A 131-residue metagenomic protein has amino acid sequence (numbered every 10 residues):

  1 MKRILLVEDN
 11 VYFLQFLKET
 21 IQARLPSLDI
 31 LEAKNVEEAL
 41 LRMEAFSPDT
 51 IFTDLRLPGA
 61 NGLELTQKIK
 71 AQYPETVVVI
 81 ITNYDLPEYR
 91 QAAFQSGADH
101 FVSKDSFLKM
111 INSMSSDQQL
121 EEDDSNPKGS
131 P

Functional and structural regions predicted by a protein language model:
E8: Conserved acidic carboxylate
V11-L31: Two-component/phosphorelay signaling modules centered on CheY-like receiver
E32-T50: Acidic, metal-coordinating helix/loop segments flanking the phosphotransfer/catalytic sites of two-component signaling
N35, N61-E64: Acidic catalytic/metal-coordinating carboxylates
D54: Active-site residues of response regulator receiver
P58, L86: The feature encodes the CheY-like receiver
L63-P74: Short amphipathic alpha-helix used as the core "switch/output" element in two-component signaling
